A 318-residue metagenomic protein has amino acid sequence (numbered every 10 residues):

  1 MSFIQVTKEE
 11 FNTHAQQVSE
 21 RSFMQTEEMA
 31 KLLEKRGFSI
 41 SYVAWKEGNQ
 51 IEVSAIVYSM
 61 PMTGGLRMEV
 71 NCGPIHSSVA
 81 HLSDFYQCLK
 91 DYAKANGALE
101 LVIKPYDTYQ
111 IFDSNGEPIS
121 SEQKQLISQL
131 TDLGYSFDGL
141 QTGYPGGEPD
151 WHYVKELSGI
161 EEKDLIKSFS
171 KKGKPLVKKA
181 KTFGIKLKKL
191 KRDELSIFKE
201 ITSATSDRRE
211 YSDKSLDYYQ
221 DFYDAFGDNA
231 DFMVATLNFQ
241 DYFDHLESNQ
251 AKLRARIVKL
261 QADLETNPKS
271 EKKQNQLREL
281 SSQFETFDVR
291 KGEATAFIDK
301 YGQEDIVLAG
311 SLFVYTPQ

Functional and structural regions predicted by a protein language model:
F3-G64, Y135-G146, E156-Q318: A conserved beta-strand-loop-helix scaffold within acyl/acetyltransferase catalytic domains
G64-P145, E304-A309, Q318: Acyl-donor binding region in acyl/amide transferases
